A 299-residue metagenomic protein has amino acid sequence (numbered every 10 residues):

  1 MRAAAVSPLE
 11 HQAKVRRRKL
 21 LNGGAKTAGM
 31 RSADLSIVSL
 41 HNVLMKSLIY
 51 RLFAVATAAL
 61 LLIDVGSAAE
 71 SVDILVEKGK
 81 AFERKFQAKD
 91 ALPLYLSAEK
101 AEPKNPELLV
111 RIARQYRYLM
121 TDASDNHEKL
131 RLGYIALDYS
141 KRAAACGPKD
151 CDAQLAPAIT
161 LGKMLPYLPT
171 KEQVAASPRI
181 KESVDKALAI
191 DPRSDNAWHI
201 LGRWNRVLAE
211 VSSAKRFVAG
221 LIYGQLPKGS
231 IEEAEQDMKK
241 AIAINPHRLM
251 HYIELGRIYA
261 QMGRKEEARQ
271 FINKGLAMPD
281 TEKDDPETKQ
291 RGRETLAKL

Functional and structural regions predicted by a protein language model:
V43-A54: Bacterial N-terminal signal peptides that target proteins for export
F53-D64: Bacterial N-terminal signal peptides
G66-E102, P106-T121: N-terminal leader/linker segments that initiate helical-solenoid repeat arrays
F82-D90, R114-K149, A156-R193, R203-A241 (+1 more regions): Short coil/linker segments at helix-helix boundaries
L249-E287: C-terminal/domain-terminus segments
